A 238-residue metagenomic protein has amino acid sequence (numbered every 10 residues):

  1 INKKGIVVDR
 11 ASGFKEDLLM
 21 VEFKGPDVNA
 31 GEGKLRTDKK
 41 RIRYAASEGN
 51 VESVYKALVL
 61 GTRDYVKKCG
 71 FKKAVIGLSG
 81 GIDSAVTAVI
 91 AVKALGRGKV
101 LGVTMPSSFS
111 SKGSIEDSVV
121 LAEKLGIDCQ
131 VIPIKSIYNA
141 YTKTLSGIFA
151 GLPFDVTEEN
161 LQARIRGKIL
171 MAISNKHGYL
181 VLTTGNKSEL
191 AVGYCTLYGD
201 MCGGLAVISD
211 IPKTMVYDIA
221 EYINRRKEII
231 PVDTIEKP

Functional and structural regions predicted by a protein language model:
I1-S53: C-terminal beta-strand edge segments of enzyme domains
K15-E22, K99-T104, S108, K112-E159 (+2 more regions): A conserved beta-strand->alpha-helix junction
M20-P26, V216-P238: C-terminal, non-catalytic macromolecule-binding modules
N50-V75, I169-I173: Phosphate/ATP-binding catalytic cores across multiple sugar-kinase/actin-like superfamilies, primarily ASKHA
R63-K72, K93, R97-V100, K143-G147 (+1 more regions): Conserved helix-loop functional segments at active or binding sites
F71-S84, I137-Y138, N186-S188, D233-P238: A glycine-rich phosphate-binding loop feature that marks nucleotide/adenosyl-phosphate handling sites
K72-L78, I82-V119: ATP-dependent adenylation/pyrophosphate-handling site
L95, L125, I148-R226: Active-site adenylate/phosphate-handling loop in enzymes that bind or generate adenylated species
